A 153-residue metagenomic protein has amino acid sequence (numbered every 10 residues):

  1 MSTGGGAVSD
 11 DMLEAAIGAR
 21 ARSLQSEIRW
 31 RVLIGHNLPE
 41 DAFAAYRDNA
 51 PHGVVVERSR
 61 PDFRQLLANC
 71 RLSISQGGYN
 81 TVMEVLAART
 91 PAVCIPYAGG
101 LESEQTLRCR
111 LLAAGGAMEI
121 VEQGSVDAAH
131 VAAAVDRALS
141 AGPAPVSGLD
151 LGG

Functional and structural regions predicted by a protein language model:
M1-L72, T106, G124-S125: Donor-nucleotide binding loops and adjacent catalytic segments primarily of GT-B fold Leloir glycosyltransferases
L24, L86, A113-A114: Anion (oxyanion) recognition and catalysis
R58, C94, I120-E122: Structural signal for conserved beta-strand scaffold positions within catalytic alpha/beta enzyme cores
P61-Q105: A donor-sugar binding/catalytic signature common to diverse glycosyltransferases and related nucleotide-sugar
G100-D136: Change "using UDP/GDP/dTDP sugars" to "using nucleotide sugars
A133, R137-G153: C-terminal amphipathic helix plus adjacent low-complexity, charged tail appended to glycosyltransferase catalytic
